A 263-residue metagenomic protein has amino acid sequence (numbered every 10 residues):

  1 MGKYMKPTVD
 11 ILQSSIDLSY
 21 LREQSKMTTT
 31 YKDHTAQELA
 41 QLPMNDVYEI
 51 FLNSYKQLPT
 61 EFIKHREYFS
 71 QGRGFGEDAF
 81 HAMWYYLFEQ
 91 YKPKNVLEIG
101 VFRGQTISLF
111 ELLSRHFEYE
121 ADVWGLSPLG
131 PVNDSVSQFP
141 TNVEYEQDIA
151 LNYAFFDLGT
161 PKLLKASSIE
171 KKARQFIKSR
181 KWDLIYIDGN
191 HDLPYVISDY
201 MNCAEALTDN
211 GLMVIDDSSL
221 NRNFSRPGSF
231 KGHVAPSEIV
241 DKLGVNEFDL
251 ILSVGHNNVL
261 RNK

Functional and structural regions predicted by a protein language model:
G2, T8-V9, Q13-L18, A36 (+4 more regions): Intrinsically disordered, low-complexity regions
G2-Y48: N-terminal auxiliary segments of SAM/dcSAM-dependent transferases
K6, S19, K32, F75-F80 (+1 more regions): General structural signal for secondary-structure boundaries
I16, S25, T35, P43 (+6 more regions): Generic secondary-structure transition motif, activating predominantly at the C-termini of alpha-helices
T30-L39, I63-G76, S127-P131: Short N-terminal helix-initiation segments at or just after the protein's N-terminus
M44-N53, R73-G76, Q138-P140, L164-I169: Short acidic/polar alpha-helix capping motifs at helix-coil junctions
Y48-Y91: Class I SAM-dependent methyltransferase Rossmann-like catalytic core, especially the SAM/SAH-binding loop
E67-S70, H81-K263: S-adenosylmethionine/decaboxylated-SAM
